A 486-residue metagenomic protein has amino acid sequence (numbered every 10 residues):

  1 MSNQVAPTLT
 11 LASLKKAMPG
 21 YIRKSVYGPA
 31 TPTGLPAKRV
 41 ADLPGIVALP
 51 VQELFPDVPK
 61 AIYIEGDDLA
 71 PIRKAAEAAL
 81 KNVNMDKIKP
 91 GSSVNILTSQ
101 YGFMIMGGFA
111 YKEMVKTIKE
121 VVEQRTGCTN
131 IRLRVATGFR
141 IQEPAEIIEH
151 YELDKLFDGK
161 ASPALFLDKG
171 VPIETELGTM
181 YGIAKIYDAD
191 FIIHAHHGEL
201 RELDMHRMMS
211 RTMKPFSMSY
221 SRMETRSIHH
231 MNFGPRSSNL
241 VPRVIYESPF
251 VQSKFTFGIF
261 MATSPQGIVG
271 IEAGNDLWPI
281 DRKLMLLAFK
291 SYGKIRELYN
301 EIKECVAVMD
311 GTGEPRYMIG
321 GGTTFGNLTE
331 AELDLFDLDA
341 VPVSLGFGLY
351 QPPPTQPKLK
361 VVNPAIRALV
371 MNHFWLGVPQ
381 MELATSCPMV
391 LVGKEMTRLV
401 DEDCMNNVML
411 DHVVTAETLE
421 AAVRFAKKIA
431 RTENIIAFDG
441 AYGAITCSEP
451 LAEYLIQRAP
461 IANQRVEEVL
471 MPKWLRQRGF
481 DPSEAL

Functional and structural regions predicted by a protein language model:
V5-A70: N-terminal amphipathic/basic leader segments beginning at the initiator methionine
P29-P36, V40, G322-L486: C-terminal non-catalytic interaction/assembly regions of soluble proteins
I62-I64, S92-G108, R132-G138, A437: Short glycine-rich or small-residue beta-strand-to-loop segments that form or flank ligand, phosphate, metal/Fe-S
E77-I96, G127: Glycine-rich phosphate/diphosphate-binding loops that line cofactor/substrate pockets in enzymes
M104-D158: Membrane helical hairpin/interfacial module
I141-R207: An acidic, phosphate/nucleotide-engaging active-site surface
G178-I268, G274-L277: Divalent-metal (Mg2+/Mn2+/Ca2+)-assisted nucleotide/phosphate chemistry catalytic cores
G270-F325, E332: A conserved active-site cap/scaffold subdomain adjacent to cofactor or substrate pockets
